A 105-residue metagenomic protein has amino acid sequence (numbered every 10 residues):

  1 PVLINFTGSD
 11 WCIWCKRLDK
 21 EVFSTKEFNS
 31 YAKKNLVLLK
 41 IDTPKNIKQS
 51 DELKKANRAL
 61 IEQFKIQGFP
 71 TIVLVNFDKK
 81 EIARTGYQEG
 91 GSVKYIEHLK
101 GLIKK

Functional and structural regions predicted by a protein language model:
V2, T7-W11, G68: Short pre-active-site segment immediately N-terminal to redox-active cysteine/selenocysteine motifs in thiol-based
L3-I4, L38, I72: Hydrophobic beta-strand anchors of alpha/beta hydrolase catalytic cores
F6-G8, I41-P44, V75-F77, Y87: Active-site-proximal beta-strand/loop segments in catalytic clefts of secreted hydrolases
T7-F23: Conserved redox-active cysteine motifs that mediate thiol-disulfide chemistry, especially di-cysteine Cys-X(1-2)-Cys
C12-C15, K48-Q49, I82-A83: Extracytoplasmic/secreted cell-surface and envelope-processing proteins
E21, E62-Q63, Q67-K105: Non-catalytic, surface beta->alpha helical segment in thiol-disulfide oxidoreductase systems
E21-F23, F28-K55: Thiol-based oxidoreductase modules, predominantly thioredoxin-like and allied folds used for disulfide exchange
